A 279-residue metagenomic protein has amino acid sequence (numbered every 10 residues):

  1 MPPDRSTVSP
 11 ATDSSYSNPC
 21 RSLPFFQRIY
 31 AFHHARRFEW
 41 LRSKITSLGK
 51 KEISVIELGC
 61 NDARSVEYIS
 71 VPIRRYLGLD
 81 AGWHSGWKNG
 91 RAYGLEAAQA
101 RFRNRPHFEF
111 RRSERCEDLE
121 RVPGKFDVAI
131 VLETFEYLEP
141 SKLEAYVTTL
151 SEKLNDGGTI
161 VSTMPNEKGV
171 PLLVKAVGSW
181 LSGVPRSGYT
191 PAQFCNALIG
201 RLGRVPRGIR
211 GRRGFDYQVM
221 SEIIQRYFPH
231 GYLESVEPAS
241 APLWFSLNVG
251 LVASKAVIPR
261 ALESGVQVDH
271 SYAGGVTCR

Functional and structural regions predicted by a protein language model:
R5, S14-P19, P24-A35, Y93 (+4 more regions): S-adenosyl-L-methionine-dependent methyltransferase catalytic module, highlighting the catalytic core
P10, C20, P24, F32-H34 (+4 more regions): Generic detection of intrinsically disordered/low-complexity segments and helix-coil linkers/edges
A11-L23, Y30, D62-L77: Glycine/serine-rich loop-strand microenvironments at binding/catalytic pocket rims
L41-G169, V249-A256: Conserved SAM-binding loop
V276-R279: Long, low-complexity, intrinsically disordered segments
